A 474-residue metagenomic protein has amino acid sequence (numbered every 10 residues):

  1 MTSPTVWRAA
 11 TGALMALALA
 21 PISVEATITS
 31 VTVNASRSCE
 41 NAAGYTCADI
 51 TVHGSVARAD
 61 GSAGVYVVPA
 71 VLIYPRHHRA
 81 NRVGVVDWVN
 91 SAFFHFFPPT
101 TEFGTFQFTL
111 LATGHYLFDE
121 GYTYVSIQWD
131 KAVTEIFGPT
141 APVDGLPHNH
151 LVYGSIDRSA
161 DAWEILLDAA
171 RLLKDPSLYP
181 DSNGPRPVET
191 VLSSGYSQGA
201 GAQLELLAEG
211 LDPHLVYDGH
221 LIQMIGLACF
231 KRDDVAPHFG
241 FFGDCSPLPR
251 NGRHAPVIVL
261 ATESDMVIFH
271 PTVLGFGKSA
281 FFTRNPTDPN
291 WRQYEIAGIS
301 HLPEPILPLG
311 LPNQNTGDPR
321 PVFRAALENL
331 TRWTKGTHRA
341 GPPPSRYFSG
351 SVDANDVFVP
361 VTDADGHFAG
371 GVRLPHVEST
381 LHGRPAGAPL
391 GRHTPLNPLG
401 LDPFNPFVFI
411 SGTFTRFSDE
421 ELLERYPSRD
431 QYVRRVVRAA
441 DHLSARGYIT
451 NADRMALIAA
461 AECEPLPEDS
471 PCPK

Functional and structural regions predicted by a protein language model:
M1, E25-A26: Intrinsically disordered, low-complexity proline-rich regions
M1-T11: Bacterial N-terminal signal peptides that target proteins for export
V6, I22-V24: Short hydrophobic transmembrane-like helices used for membrane targeting/insertion
T11-P21: Bacterial N-terminal signal peptides
A26-K474: C-terminal His-loop and adjacent cap/lid subdomain of alpha/beta-hydrolase
